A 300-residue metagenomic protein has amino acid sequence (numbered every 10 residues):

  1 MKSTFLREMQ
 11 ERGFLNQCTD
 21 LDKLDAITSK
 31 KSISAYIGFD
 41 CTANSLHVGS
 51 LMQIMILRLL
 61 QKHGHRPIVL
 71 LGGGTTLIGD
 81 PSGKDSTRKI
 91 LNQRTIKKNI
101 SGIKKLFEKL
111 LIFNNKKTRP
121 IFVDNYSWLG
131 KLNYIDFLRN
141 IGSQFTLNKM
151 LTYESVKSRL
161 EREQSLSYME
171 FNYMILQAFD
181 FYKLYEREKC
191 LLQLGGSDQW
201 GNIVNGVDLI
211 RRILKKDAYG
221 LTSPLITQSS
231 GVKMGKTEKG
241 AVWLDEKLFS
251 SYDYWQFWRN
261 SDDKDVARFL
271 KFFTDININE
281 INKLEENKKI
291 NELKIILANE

Functional and structural regions predicted by a protein language model:
M1-S197, V207, L214-Y219, V232: NTP-dependent nucleotidyl-transfer catalytic core
Q199-I203: Active-site environment of divalent metal-dependent phosphoester hydrolases
L209-E300: Conserved nucleotide- and phosphate/pyrophosphate-binding catalytic cores in adenylate/nucleotidyl-handling enzymes
